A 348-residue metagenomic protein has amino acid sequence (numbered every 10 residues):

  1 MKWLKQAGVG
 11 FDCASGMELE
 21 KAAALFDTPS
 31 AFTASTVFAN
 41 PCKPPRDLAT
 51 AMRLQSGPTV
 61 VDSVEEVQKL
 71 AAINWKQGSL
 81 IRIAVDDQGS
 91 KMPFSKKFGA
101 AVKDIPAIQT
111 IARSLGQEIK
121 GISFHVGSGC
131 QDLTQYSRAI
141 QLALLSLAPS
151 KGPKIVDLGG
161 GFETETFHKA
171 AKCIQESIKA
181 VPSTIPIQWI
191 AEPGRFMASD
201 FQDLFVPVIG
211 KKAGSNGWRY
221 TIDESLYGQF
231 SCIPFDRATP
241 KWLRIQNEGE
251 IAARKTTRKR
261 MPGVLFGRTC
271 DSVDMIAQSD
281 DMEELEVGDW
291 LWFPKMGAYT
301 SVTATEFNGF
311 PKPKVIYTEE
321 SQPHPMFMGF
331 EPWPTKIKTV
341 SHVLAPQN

Functional and structural regions predicted by a protein language model:
M1-D157, F167-H168, S177-A180: Active-site-proximal beta-alpha core segment in soluble small-molecule metabolic enzymes
E20-K21, Q88-G89, S128-D132, F162-F167 (+4 more regions): Flexible loop/turn segments at secondary-structure boundaries
A24-A34, P182-T184, I245-R258: Intrinsically disordered, low-complexity coil segments
P29-S30, M52-R53, A72-N74, S90 (+7 more regions): Solvent-exposed alpha-helices and their adjacent loops that cap or buttress functional pockets in soluble metabolic
I73, L145, K151-P153, K169-A180 (+2 more regions): Acidic/histidine-enriched ion/cofactor-binding microenvironments in catalytic or ligand-binding pockets
D132-R138, T164-I174, S199-V206, G210 (+1 more regions): Short glycine/threonine-rich loop-to-helix capping motif typified by GTGT followed within a few residues by an Asp-Pro
P153-I155, P186-I190: Flexible, glycine/charged-enriched surface loops at secondary-structure junctions
Q188-N348: Charged (often Lys/Glu-rich) extended helix/loop segments that serve as interaction or gating elements
